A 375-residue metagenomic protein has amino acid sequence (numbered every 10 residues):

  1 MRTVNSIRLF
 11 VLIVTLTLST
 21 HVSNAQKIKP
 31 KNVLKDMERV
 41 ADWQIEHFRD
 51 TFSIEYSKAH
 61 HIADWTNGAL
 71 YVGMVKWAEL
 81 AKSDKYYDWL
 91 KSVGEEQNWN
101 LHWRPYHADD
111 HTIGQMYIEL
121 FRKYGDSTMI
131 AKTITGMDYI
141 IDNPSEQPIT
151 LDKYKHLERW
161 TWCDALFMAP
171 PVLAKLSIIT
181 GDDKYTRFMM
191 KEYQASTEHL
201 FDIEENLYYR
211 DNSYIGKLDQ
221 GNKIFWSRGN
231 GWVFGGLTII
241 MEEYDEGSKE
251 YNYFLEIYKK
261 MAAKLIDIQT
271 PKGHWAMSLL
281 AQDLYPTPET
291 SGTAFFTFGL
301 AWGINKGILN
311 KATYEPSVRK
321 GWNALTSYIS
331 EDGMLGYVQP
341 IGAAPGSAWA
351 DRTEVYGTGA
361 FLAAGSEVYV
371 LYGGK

Functional and structural regions predicted by a protein language model:
M1-I28: Bacterial Sec-dependent N-terminal signal peptides
V14-L16, N24, A69, M168 (+3 more regions): Generic detector of isolated residues embedded in canonical secondary-structure elements
Q26, K31-G68, L80-Y87, E96 (+6 more regions): CBM-like carbohydrate-recognition segments
Y87-K91, W99-N212, D332: Extended ligand-binding groove/face enriched in aromatic
P148-H156, S278-Q282, Q339-P340: Acidic interhelical loop/turn segments
C163-F167, A174-L279, P286-T297, L309-V338 (+3 more regions): Extended ligand-binding clefts on enzyme/binding-domain cores
